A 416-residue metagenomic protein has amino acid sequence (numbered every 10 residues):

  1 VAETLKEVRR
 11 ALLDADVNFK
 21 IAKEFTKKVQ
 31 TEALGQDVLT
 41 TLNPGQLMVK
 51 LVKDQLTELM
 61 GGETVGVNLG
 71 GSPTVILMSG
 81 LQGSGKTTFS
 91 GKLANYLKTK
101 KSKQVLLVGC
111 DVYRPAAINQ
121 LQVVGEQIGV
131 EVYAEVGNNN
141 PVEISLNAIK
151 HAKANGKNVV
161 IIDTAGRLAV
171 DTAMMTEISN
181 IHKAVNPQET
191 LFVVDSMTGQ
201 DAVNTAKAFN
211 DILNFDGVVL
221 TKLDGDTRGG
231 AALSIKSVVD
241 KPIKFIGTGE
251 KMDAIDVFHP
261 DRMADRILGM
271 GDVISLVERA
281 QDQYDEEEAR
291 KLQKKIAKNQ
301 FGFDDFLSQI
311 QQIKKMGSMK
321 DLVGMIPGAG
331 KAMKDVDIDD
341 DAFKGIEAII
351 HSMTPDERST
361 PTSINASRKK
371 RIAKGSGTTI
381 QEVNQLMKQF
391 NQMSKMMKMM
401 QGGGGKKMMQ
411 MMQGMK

Functional and structural regions predicted by a protein language model:
V1-C110, A117-N138, S145-I162: Primarily NTPase-proximal linker/entry elements flanking Walker-type ATP/GTP-binding cores
E3, E7, E24, K28 (+8 more regions): Amphipathic alpha-helical interaction segments
E3, T40, G66-G70, S79-Q82 (+14 more regions): Replace "in large, NTP-powered and nucleic-acid-processing enzymes" with "in large, NTP-powered factors and other
D16-N18, V52, L81, D111 (+8 more regions): Residue-level signature of catalytic and energy-coupling elements of molecular machines, predominantly ATP/GTP-dependent
G83-S84, Y113-P115, N139-P141, G166-V170 (+2 more regions): Short, small-residue-enriched loops and turns at beta-alpha junctions that line or gate enzyme active sites
K101-L106, I128-V132, N158-I161, V185-T190 (+2 more regions): Short, surface-exposed connector motifs at secondary-structure boundaries
L146, K153, K157, A169 (+2 more regions): Conserved phosphate-handling catalytic cores of large alpha/beta enzymes
R262-K416: Long amphipathic alpha-helical segments used for membrane anchoring, targeting, substrate engagement, or oligomerization
